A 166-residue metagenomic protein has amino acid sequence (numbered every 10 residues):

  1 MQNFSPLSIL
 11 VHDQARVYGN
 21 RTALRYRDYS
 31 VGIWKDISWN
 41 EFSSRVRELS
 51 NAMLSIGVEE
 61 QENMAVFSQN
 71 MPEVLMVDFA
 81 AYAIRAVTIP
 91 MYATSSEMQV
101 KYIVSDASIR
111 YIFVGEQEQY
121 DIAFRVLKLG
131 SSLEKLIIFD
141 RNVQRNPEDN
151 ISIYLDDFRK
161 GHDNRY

Functional and structural regions predicted by a protein language model:
M1-Q2, S55: Asp/Glu-centered strand-loop micro-motifs enriched in Gly/Pro and often flanked by an aromatic residue
Q2-R25, S44-R45, N63: AMP-binding/adenylate-forming domain of the ANL superfamily
V11, V77, A123: Aromatic/hydrophobic pocket-lining residues that form π-stacking "cages" and hydrophobic walls in ligand
V11-I37, V143-N146: AMP-dependent adenylate-forming
L24-F79, S96-K101, I151-R165: Conserved AMP-binding/adenylate-forming core of the ANL superfamily
I56, A86-D157: Structural core segment of the AMP-binding/adenylate-forming
